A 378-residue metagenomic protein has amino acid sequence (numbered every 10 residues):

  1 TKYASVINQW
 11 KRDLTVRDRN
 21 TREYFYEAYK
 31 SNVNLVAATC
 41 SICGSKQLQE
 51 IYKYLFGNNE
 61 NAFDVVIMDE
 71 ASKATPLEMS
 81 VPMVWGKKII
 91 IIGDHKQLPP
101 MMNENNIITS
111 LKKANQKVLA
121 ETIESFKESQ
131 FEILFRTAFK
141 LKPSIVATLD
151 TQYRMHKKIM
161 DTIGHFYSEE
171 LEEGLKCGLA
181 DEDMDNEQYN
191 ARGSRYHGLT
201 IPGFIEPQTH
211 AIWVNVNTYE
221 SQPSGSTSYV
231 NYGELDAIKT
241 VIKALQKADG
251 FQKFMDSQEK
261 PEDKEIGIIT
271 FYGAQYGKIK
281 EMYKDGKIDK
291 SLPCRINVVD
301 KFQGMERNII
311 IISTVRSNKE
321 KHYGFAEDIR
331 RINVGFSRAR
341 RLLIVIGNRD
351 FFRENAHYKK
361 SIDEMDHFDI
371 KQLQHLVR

Functional and structural regions predicted by a protein language model:
T1-D64: Conserved helicase NTPase catalytic core signature
S41-C43, I51-R378: Conserved helicase motor core of SF1/SF2 NTP-dependent helicases
